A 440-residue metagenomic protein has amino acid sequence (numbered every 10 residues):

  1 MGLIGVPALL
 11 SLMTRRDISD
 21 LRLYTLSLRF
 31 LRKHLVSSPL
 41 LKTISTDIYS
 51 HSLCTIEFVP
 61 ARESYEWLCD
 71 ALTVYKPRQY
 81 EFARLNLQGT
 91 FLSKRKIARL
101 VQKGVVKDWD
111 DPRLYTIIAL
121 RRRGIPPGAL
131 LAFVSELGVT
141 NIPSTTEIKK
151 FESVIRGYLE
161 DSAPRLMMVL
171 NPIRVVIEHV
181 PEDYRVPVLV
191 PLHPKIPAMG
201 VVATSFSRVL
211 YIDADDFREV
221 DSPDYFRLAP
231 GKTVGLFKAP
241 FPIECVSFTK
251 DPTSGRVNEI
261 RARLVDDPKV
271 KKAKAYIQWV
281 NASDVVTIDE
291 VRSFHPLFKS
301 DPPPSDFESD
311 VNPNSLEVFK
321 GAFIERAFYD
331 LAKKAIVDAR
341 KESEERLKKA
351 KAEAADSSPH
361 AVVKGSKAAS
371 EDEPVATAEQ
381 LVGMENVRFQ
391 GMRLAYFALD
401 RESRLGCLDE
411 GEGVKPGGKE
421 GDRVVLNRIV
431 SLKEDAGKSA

Functional and structural regions predicted by a protein language model:
M1-K96, I155, P164, N171-P172 (+1 more regions): Active-site cores that bind ATP or allylic diphosphates and position pyrophosphate for catalysis
S37, S52-L53, Y65, K94 (+6 more regions): Short conserved micro-motifs at the rims of enzyme active sites and ligand-binding pockets
S52-I56, R84-Q88, K107, D111 (+5 more regions): Generic amphipathic alpha-helical segments used as scaffolds and interaction surfaces in large, multi-domain proteins
V105-S207: Extended, domain-scale alpha-helical bundle/helix-rich regions
L130, C245, L399: Residue-level signal for inorganic ion chemistry
F237, F241-G321: C-terminal, non-catalytic macromolecule-binding modules
N312, F319-P374, A378-E379, V387-L394 (+1 more regions): Auxiliary tRNA-acceptor-end handling modules of aminoacyl-tRNA synthetases
